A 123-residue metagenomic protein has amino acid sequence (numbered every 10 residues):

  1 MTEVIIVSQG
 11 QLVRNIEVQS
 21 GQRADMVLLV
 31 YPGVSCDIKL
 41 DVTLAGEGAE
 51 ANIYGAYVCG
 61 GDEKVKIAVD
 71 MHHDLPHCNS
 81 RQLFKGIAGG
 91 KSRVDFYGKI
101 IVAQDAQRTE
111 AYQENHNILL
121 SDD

Functional and structural regions predicted by a protein language model:
M1-D123: Active-site gating/interface segments in enzymes
